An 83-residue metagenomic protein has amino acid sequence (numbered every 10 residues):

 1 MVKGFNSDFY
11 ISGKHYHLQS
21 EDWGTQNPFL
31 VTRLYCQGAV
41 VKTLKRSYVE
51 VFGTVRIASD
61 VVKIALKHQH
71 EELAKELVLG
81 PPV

Functional and structural regions predicted by a protein language model:
M1-K14: Negatively charged, low-complexity tracts enriched in Asp/Glu with abundant Ser/Thr
S7, H17, D22-G24, E72 (+2 more regions): A generic structural micro-environment signature that highlights single residues at secondary-structure boundaries
G13-D22, V55-I57: Short, low-complexity, intrinsically disordered N-terminal segments
H15, G38-V51: Alpha-helical membrane insertion/targeting regions
Q19-K42: Short, surface-exposed, low-complexity cationic segments
K45-V83: Acidic, low-complexity intrinsically disordered segments
